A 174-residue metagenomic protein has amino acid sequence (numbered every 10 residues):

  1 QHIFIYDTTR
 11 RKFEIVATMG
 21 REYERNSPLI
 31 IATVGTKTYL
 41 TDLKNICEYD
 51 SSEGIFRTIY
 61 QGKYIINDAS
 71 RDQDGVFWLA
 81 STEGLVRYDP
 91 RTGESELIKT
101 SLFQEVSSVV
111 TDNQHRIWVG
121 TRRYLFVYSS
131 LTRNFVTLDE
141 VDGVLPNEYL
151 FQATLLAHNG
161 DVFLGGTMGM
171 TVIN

Functional and structural regions predicted by a protein language model:
Q1-N174: Carboxylate-rich, polar loop motifs that coordinate divalent cations or form catalytic acidic clusters
